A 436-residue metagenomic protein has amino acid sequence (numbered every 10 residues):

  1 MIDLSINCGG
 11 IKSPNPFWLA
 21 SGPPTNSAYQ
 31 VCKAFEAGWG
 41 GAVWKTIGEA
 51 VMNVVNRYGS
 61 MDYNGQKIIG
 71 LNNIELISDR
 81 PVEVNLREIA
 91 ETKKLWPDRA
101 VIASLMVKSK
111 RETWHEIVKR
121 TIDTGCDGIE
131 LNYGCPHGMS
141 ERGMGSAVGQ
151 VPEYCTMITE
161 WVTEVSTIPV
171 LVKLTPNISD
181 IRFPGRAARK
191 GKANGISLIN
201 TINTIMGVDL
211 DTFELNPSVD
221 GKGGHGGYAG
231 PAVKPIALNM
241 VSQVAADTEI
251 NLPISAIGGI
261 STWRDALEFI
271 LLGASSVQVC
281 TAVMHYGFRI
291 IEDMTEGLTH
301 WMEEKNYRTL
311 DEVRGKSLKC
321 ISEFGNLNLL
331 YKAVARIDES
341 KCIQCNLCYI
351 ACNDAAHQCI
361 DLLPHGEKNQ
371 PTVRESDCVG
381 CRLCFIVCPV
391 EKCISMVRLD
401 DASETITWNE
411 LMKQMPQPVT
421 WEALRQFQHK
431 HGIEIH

Functional and structural regions predicted by a protein language model:
M1-I102, M106-R111, H115-E116, M294: N-terminal capping/small domains of soluble enzymes
C32-A37, G41, K94, K108-S255 (+6 more regions): Alpha/beta enzyme core
K45-I47, Y133, N200, T281-A282: Short secondary-structure boundary segments
M52-K67, G207-H225, I270, A282-Y307 (+1 more regions): C-terminal helical cap(s) of enzyme catalytic domains, especially alpha/beta-barrels
P235, N239-S242, E292, E296 (+5 more regions): Feature representing long, continuous alpha-helical segments
L298-R308, E312-N328, S340, A355-Q358 (+1 more regions): Flanking helices and flexible, charged tails adjoining ferredoxin-like Fe-S electron-transfer domains in multi-subunit
P364-D377: Short linker/helix segments within small regulatory modules
